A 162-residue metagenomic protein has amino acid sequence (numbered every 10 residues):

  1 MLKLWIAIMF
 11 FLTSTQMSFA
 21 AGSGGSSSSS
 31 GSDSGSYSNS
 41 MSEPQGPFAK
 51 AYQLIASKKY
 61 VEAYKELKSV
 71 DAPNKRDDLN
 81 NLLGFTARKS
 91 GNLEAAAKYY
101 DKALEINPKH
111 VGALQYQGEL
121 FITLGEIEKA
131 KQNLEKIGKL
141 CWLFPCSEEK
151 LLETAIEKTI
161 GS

Functional and structural regions predicted by a protein language model:
S40-R76: Alpha-helical segment of the N-proximal tetratricopeptide repeat
A56-S57, K89-S90, T123-L124, L140 (+1 more regions): Register position in tetratricopeptide repeats
V70-P73, I106, L140-F144: Structural marker of alpha-solenoid helical repeat scaffolds
L79-N80, A113, S147: TPR alpha-solenoid repeat register
L82-L83, Y116, L151-A155: Canonical tetratricopeptide repeat
E119-F144: TPR/TPR-like (Sel1-like) alpha-helical repeat modules
